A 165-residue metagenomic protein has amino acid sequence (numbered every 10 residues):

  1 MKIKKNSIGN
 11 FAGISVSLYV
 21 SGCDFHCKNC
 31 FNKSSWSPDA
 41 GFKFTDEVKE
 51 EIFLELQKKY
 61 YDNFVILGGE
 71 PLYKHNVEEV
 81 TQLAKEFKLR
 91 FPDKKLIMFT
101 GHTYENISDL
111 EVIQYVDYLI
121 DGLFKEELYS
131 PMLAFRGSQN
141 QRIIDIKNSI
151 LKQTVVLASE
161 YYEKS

Functional and structural regions predicted by a protein language model:
I3-A12, Q57-K59, L89-S165: Auxiliary Fe-S-binding modules of radical SAM enzymes
F11-D46: Canonical Radical SAM [4Fe-4S] cluster-binding loop centered on the CxxxCxxC motif and its immediate flanking residues
S21, G69, G101: Cofactor-binding loop segments of dinucleotide-utilizing enzymes, especially the Rossmann-like FAD- and NAD(P)+-binding
H26-C30, K74, I146: Residues that scaffold the ATP/ADP-binding catalytic core of kinase and kinase-like folds
C30, F64-I66, L96, L119: Hydrophobic residues within beta-strands of alpha/beta enzymes
S35, G69, F124: Flexible loop residues that form catalytic and substrate-binding hotspots at small-molecule/glycan-binding clefts
S37-E51, Y73-I113, Y118: Canonical radical SAM enzyme core domain
E51-P71: Short Fe-S-cluster ligation motifs
